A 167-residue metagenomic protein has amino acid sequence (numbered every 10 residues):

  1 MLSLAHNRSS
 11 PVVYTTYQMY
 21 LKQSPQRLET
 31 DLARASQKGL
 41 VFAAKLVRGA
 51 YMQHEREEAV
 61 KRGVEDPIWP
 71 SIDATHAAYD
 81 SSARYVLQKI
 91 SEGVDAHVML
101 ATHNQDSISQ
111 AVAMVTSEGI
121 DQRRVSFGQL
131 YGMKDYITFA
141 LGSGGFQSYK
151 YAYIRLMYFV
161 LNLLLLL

Functional and structural regions predicted by a protein language model:
M1-L167: Positively charged, amphipathic and often flexible ligand-engagement surfaces
